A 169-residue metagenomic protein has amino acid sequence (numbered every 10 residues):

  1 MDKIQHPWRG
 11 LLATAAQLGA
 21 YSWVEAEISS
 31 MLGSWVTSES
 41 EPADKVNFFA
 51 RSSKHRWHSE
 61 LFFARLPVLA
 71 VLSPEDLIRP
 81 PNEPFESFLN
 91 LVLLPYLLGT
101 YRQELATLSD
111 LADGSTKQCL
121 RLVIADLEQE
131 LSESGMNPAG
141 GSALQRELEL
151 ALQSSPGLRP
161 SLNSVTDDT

Functional and structural regions predicted by a protein language model:
M1-T169: Iron-associated oxidoreductase/ferritin-like identity signal
